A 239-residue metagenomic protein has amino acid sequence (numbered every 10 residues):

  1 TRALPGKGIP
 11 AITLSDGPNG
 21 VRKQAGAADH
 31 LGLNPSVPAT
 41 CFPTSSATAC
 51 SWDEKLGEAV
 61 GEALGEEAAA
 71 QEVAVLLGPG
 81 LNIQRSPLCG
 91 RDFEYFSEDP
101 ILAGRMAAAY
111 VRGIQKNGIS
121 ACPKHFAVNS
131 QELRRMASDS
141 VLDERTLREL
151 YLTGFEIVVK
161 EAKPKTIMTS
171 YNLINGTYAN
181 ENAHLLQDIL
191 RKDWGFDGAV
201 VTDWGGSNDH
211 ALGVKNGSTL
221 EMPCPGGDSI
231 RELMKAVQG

Functional and structural regions predicted by a protein language model:
T1-G239: Glycoside hydrolase catalytic-domain context in secreted enzymes
